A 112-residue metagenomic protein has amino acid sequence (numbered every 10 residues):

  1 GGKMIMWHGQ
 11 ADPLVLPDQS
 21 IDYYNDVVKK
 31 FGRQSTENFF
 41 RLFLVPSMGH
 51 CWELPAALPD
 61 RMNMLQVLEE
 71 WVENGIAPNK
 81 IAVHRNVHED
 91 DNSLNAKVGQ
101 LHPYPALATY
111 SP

Functional and structural regions predicted by a protein language model:
G1-P112: C-terminal His-loop and adjacent cap/lid subdomain of alpha/beta-hydrolase
